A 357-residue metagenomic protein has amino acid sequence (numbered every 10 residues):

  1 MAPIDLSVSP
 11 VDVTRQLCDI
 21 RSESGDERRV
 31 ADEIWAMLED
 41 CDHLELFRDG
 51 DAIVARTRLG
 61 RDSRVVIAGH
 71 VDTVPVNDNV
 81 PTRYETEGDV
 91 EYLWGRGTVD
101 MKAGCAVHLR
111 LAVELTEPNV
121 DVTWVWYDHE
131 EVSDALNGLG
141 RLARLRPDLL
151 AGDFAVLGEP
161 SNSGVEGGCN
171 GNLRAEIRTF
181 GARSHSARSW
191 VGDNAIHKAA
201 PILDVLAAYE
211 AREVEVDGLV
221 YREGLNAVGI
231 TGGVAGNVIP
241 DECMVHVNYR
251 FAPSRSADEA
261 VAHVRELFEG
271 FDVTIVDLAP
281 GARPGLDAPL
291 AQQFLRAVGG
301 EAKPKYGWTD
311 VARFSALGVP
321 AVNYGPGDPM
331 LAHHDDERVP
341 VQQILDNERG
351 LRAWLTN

Functional and structural regions predicted by a protein language model:
A2-D5, S22, D26, P160 (+2 more regions): Metal-dependent amide/peptide-bond hydrolase catalytic core, centered on the "pita-bread" metallohydrolase fold
A2-T98, E117-N119: Acidic/His- and Gly-rich active-site-bordering loop/insert found across diverse amide/peptide-bond hydrolases
S9, E39-H43, D49-D51, T57-R64 (+6 more regions): Short glycine/proline-enriched coil/turn segments at helix->beta-strand junctions
L46, R96-M101, P304-T309: Active-site nucleophile and cofactor-binding loops and adjacent substrate-binding regions of central metabolic enzymes
D49-D51, G69-V71, D128-H129, G158-S161 (+3 more regions): Fold-independent oxyanion-binding glycine-rich loops and adjacent beta-strand/coil segments at enzyme active sites
V65-I67, V125, V156, V322: Hydrophobic/aromatic beta-strand patches that form the interior of the parallel beta-sheet core in alpha/beta enzyme
I67, G88-L136, E176-T179, S189-Y209 (+2 more regions): Alpha-helical metal-binding/catalytic segments enriched in His/Glu/Asp
A106-R174, D217: Acidic/histidine-rich catalytic neighborhood of metal-dependent amide-processing enzymes
